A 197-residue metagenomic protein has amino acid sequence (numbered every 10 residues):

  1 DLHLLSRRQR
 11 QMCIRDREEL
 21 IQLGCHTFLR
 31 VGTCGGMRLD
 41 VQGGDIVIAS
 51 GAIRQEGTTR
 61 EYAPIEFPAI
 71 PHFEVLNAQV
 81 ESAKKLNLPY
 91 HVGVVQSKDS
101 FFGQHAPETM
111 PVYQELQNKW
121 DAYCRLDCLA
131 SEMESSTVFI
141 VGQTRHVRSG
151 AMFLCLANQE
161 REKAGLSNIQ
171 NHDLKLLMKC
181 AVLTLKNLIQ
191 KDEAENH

Functional and structural regions predicted by a protein language model:
D1-R10, I14: Single conserved hydrophobic/aromatic residue that forms the stacking wall/gate of nucleotide- or nucleobase-binding
E18-I21, R54, C128, L185: Non-transmembrane, aqueous-exposed alpha-helical and coiled segments at domain scale
I21-Q22, L39, C124: Non-catalytic positions within long, well-ordered alpha-helices that form the structural scaffold/packing of enzyme
T27-V31, I48, Y90-V95, L129-M133: General beta-strand structural signal in soluble alpha/beta enzymes
T33-Y90: Phosphate/pyrophosphate-binding betaalpha-module
I70-R125: Active-site rim beta-loop-alpha module in soluble metabolic enzymes
S136-Q170: Zn-dependent metallopeptidase/amidohydrolase metal-coordination segment
Q159-H197: His/Asp/Glu-rich mid-to-C-terminal helical/loop segments that flank catalytic regions of hydrolases
